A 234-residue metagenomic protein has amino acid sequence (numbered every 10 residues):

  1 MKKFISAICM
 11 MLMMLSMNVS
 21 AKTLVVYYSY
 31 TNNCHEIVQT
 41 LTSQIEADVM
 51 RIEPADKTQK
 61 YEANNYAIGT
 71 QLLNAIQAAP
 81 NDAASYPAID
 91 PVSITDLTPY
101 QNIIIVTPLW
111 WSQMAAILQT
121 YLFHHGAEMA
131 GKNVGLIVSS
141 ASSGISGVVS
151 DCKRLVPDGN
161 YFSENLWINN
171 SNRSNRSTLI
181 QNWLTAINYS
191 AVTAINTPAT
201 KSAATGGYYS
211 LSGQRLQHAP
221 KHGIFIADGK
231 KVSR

Functional and structural regions predicted by a protein language model:
K2-M10: Sec-dependent signal peptide recognition, specifically the positively charged N-region followed immediately by
M14-N18: N-terminal signal peptide c-region/cleavage motif recognized by signal peptidases
S20-I105, M114, Q181, T185: N-terminal beta1-alpha1-beta2 submodule of the flavodoxin-like/Rossmannoid cofactor-binding fold
S43, L97-T98, F123-G131, L155-D158: Short, conserved loop/helix-junction motifs that constitute active-site signature segments in enzyme catalytic cores
G135-I168: Short, glycine-/small-residue-rich phosphate/pyrophosphate-handling segment
Y161-V192: Glycine-rich phosphate/pyrophosphate-binding loop and the adjoining helix
S190-S212: Residue-level detector of functionally pivotal "anchor" positions at catalytic/ligand-binding pockets or at interdomain
I224-R234: C-terminal tail/sorting-segment detector
